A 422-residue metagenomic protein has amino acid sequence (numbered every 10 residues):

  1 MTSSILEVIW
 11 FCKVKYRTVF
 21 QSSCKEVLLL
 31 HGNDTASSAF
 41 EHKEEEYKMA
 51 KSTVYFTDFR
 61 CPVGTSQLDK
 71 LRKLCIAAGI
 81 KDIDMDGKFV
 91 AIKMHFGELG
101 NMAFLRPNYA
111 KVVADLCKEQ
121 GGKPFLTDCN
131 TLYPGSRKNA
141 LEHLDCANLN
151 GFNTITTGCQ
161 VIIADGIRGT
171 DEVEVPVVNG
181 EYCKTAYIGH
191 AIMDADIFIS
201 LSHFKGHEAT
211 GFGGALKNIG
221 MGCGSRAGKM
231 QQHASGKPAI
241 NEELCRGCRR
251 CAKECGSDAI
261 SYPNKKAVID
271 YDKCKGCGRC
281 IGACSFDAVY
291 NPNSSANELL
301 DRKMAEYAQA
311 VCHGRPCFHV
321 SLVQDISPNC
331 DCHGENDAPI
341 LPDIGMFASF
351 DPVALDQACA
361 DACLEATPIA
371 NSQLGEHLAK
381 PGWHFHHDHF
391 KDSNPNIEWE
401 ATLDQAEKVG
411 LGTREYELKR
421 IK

Functional and structural regions predicted by a protein language model:
M1-S3, E7-I9, V19, E26-L28 (+2 more regions): Intrinsically disordered, low-complexity segments enriched in serine/proline and basic residues
I9-K15, F20, L28, T170 (+2 more regions): N-terminal non-cleavable signal-anchor helices
A50-Y109, Q120-D128, Y133-K422: Extended, low-polarity segments enriched in aliphatic/aromatic residues
C117: Hydrophobic pocket-lining residues that define ligand/cofactor binding sites across diverse proteins
